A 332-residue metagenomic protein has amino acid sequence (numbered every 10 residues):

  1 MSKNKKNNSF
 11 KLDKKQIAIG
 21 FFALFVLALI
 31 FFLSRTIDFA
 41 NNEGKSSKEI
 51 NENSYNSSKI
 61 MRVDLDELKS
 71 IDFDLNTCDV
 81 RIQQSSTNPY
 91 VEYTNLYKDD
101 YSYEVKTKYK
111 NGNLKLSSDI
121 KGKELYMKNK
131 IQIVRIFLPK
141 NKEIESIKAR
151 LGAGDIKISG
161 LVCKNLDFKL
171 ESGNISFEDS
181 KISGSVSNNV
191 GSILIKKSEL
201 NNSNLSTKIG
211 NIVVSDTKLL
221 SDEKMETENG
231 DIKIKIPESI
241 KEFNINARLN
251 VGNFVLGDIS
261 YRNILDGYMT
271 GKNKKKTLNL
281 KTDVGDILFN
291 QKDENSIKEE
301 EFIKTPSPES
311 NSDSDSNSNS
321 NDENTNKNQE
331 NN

Functional and structural regions predicted by a protein language model:
S2-S85, E143-E145, L256-D258, N290-K292 (+2 more regions): Alpha-helical transmembrane segments and their membrane-interface anchoring/capping motifs
K3-S34, I156-I158, L170-F177, I212 (+2 more regions): Contiguous N-terminal and early-domain "leader" segments and peripheral loops that mark the onset or edge of a domain
F21-F25, I60-V63, K121-E124, V190 (+1 more regions): N-terminal short leaders/motifs
N41-N42, N51-S54, K69, L75-D79 (+4 more regions): A broad, low-specificity signal for short, low-complexity segments enriched in glycine/proline and polar/charged
N56-S70, D79-N88, S102-S187, I193-E199 (+3 more regions): Right-handed parallel beta-helix
S86-L96: Short Gly/aromatic-enriched secondary-structure transition segments
E178, G184, S192-N332: Short, surface-exposed interaction patches in beta-rich subdomains that mediate adhesion/assembly near membranes
